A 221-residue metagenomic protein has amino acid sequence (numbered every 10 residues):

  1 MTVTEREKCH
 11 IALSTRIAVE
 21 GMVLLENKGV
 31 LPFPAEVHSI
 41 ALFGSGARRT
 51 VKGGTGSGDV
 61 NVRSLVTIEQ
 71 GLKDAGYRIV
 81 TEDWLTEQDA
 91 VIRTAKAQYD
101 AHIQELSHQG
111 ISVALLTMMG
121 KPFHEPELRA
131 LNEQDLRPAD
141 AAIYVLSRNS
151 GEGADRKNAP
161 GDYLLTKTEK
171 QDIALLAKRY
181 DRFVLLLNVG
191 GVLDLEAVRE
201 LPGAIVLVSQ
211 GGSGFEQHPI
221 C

Functional and structural regions predicted by a protein language model:
M1-C221: C-terminal non-catalytic regions of proteins with extracellular/luminal or membrane-system context
